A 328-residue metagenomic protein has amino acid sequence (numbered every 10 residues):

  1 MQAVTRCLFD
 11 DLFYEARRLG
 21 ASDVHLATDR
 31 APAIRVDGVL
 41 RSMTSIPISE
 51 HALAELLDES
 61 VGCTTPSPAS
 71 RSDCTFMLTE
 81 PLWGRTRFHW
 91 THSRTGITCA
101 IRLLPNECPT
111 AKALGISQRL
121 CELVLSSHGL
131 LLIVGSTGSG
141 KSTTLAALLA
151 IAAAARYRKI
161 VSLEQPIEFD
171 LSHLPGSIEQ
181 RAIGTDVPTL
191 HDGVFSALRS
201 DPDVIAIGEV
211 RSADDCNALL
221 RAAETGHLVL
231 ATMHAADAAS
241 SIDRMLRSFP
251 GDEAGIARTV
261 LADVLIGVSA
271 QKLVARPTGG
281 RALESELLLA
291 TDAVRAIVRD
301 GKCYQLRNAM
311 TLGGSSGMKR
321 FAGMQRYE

Functional and structural regions predicted by a protein language model:
Q2-E328: Short, flexible helix-loop junctions that flank or precede catalytic/ligand sites
